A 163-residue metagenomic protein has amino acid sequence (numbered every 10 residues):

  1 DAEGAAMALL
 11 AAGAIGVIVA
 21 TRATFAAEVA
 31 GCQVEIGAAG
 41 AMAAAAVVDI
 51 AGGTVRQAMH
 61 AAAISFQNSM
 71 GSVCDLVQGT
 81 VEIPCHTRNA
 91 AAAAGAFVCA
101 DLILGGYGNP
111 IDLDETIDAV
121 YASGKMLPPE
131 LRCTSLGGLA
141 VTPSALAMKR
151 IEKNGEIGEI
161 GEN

Functional and structural regions predicted by a protein language model:
D1-A46, I50-N68: Phosphate/pyrophosphate-binding betaalpha-module
G40-N163: Functionally critical mobile loop/hinge segments
